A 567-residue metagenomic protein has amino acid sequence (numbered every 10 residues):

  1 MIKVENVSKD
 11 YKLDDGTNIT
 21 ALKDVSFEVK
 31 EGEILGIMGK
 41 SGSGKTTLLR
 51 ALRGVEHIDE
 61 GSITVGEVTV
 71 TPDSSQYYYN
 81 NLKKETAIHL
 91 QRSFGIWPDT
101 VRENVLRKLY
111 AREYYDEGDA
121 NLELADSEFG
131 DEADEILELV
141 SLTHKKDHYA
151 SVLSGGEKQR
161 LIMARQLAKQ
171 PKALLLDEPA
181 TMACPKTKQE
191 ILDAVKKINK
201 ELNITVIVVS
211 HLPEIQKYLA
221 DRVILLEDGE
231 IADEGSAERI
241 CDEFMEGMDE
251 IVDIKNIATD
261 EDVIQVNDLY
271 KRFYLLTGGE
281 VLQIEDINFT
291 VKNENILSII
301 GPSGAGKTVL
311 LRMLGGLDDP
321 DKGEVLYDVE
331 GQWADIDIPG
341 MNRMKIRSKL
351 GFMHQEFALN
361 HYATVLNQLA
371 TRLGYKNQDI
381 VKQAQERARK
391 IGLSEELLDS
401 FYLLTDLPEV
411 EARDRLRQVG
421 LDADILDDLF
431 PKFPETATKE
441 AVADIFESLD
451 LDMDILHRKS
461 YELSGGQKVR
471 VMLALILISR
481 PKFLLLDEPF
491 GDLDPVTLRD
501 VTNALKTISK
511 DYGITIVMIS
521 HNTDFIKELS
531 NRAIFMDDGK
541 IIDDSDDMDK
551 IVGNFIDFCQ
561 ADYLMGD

Functional and structural regions predicted by a protein language model:
R53, G315: Helix-to-loop junction immediately C-terminal to a conserved catalytic motif
G61-V70, G323-A334, E386: Conserved ABC transporter NBD signature motif
V70-A87, Q332-G351, I551: ABC ATPase NBD coupling module
D99-E117, A363-D379, Q383-K390, L416-D428: Q-loop/switch helix immediately C-terminal to the Walker
A120-K145, A384-D454: Conserved ABC ATPase "signature" region
Y149-L153, E157, K459-L463: Conserved ABC ATPase signature
E230-D253, K540-L564: Conserved beta-strand-loop-alpha-helix hinge in the C-terminal portion of ABC ATPase nucleotide-binding domains
